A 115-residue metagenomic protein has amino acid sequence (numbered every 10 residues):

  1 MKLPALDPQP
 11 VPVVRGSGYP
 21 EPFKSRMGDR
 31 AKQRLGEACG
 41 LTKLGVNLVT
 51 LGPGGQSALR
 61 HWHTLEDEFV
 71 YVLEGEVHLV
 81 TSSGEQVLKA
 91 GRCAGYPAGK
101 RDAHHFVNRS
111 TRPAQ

Functional and structural regions predicted by a protein language model:
M1-K43: A short, N-terminal "cap"/entry segment at the start of jelly-roll beta-barrel domains of the cupin/DSBH fold
G28-R34, N47-H63, R101: Conserved short histidine dyad/triad with adjacent acidic residue
G40, A98-Q115: Ligand-binding loop in jelly-roll beta-barrel domains
L44, D67, A114: Change "...and in nucleic-acid phosphodiester-cleaving endonucleases..." to "...and in nucleic-acid processing enzymes
L48-G52, H63-T81: Short, conserved beta-strand element in jelly-roll/cupin
G52-Q56, E76, E85, K100-R101 (+1 more regions): Short, charged/polar surface micro-motifs in flexible loops or helix N-caps
S82-G99: Short acidic-glycine-tyrosine-enriched beta hairpin
